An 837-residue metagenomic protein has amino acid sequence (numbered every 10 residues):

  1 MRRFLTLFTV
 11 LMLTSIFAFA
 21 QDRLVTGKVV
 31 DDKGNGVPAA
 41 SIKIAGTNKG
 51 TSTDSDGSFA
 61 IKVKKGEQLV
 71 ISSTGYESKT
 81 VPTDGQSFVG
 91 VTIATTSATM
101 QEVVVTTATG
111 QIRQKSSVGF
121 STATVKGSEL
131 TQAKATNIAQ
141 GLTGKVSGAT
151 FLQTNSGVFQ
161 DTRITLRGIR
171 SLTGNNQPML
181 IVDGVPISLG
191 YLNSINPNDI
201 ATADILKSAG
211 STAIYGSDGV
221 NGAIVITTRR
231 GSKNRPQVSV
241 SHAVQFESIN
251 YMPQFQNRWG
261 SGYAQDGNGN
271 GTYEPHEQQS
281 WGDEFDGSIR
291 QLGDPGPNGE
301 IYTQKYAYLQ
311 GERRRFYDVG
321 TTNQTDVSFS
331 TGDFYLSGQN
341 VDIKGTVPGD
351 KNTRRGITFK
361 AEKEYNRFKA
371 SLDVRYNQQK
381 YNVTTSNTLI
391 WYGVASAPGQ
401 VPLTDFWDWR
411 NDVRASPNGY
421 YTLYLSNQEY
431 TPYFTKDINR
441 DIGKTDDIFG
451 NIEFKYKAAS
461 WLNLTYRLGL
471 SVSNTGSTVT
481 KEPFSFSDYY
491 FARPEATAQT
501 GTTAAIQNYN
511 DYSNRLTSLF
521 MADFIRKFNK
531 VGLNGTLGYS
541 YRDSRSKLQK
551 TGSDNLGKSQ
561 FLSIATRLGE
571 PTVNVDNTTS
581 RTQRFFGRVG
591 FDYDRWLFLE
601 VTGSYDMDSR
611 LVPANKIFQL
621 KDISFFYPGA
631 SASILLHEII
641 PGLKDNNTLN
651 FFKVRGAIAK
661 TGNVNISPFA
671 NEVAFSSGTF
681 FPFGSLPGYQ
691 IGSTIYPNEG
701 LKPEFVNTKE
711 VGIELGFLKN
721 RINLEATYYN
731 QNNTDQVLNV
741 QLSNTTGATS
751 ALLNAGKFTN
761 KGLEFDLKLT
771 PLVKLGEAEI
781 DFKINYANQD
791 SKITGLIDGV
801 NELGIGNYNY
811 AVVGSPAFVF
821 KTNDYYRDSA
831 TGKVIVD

Functional and structural regions predicted by a protein language model:
K28-D32, F120-G144, L152-S156, I164-S171 (+3 more regions): Short, polar/charged loop or turn motifs at beta-strand boundaries
K28-N35, A40-A45, Q68-Y76, D84-T131 (+1 more regions): Short, acidic, small-residue-rich periplasmic hinge/interaction motif at the N-terminus of Gram-negative outer-membrane
N48-S58: Short, acidic Ser/Thr/Gly-rich low-complexity loop/linker segments typical of extracellular and cell-surface proteins
F59-K62, Q140, P178, D183-S211: Short acidic/polar hinge/loop motifs at secondary-structure boundaries that mediate gating or recognition
K115, S121-T124, S128-A135, K145-G148 (+9 more regions): Residues embedded in well-ordered regular secondary structure
L130, Q177, R354, F359-F368 (+3 more regions): Extracellular/periplasmic, surface-exposed regions of secreted and cell-surface proteins
S239-T303, F669-A670, L753, V773-D837: Conserved small-residue
Q304, N382-F449, Y489-T503, D511-S513 (+1 more regions): Acidic/polar loop-and-plug regions of large Gram-negative outer-membrane beta-barrel proteins
